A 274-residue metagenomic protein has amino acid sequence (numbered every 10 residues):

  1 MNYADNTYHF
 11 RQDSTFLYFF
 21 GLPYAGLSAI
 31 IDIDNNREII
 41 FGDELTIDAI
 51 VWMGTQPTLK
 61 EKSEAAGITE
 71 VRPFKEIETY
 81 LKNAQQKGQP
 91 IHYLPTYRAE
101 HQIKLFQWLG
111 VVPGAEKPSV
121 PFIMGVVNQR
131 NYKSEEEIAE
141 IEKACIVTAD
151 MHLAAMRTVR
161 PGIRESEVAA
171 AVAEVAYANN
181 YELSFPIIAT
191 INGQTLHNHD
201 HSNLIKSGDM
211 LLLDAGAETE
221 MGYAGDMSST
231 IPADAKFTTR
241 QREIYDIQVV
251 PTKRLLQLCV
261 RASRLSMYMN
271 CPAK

Functional and structural regions predicted by a protein language model:
M1-K274: Active-site neighborhoods and metal-handling regions in enzymes and metal-associated proteins
